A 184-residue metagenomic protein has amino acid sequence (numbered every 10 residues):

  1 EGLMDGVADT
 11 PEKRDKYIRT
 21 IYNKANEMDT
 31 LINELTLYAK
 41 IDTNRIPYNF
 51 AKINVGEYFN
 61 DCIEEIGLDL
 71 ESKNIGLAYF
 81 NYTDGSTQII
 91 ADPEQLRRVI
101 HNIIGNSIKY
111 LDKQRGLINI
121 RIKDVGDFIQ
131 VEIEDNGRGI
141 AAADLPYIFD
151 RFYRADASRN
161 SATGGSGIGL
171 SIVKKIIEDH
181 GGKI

Functional and structural regions predicted by a protein language model:
N23-M28: Short alpha-helical segment of the dimerization/phosphotransfer core of two-component systems
T43-Y48, Q88-A91: Conserved micro-motifs of the catalytic ATP-binding
N49-G67: A conserved beta-strand-to-alpha-helix junction within the catalytic ATP-binding
S107-I108: Short helix-loop "hinge" at the ATP-lid/N-box region of the Bergerat-fold HATPase_c
D135: Acidic ATP/Mg2+-coordinating residue in the GHKL
I140-R154: Short conserved segment of the HATPase_c
G181-G182: Conserved glycine-rich
